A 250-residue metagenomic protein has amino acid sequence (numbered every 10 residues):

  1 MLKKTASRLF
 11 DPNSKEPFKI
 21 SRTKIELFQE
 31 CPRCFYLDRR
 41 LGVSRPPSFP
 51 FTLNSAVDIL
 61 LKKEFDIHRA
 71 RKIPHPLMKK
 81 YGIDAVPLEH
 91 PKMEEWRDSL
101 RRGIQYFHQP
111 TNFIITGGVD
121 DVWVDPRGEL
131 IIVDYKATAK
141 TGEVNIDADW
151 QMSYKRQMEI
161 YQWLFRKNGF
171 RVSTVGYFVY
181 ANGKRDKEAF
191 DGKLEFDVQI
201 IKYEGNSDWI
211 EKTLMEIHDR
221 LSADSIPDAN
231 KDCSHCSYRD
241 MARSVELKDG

Functional and structural regions predicted by a protein language model:
M1, F10-S14, K19-I20, L164-G250: Metal-dependent nuclease catalytic regions and adjoining charged, substrate-binding loops involved in nucleic-acid end
M1-E129: Metal-dependent nuclease catalytic cores that hydrolyze phosphodiester bonds in DNA/RNA, characterized by
Y36-L37, S44-P46, K140-E143, K184-E188 (+1 more regions): Short catalytic/ligand-binding loop motif for oxyanion handling, primarily in non-cytosolic enzymes, centered on
P47-F49, E143-D149, D224: Short, polar/flexible loop-turn hinges at active-site or ligand-entry regions and domain interfaces
S55-A56, M152, I201, P227: Residue-level detector of secondary-structure boundary/capping sites
D98-K212: Mg2+/Mn2+-dependent nuclease catalytic core
